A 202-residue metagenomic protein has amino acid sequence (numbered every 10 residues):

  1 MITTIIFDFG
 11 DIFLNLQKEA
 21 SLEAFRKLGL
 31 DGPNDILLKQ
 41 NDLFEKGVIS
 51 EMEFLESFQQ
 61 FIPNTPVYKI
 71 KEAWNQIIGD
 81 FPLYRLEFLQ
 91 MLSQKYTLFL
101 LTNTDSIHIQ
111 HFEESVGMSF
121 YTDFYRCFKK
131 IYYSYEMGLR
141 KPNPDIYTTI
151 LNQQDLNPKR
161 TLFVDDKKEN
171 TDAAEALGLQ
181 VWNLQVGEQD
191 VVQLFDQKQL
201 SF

Functional and structural regions predicted by a protein language model:
M1-I2, E113-F202: Asp-based, Mg2+/Mn2+-dependent phosphohydrolase catalytic module
M1-L38, K46, Q60-F61, A176-L177: Active-site neighborhood of HAD-like aspartate-dependent phosphohydrolases
I6, L101, F163-V164: Generic enzyme active-site microenvironment
D8-D11, G47, L92, L100 (+2 more regions): Generic structural signal for small/hydrophobic residues in well-ordered secondary structure, especially within
I12-F13, K18-A20, T104-H108, M137-G138 (+2 more regions): Short, solvent-exposed loop/turn segments at secondary-structure junctions
A20-E23, K39, E53, S57 (+5 more regions): Alpha-helical elements of Rossmann-like donor-binding domains used by nucleotide-donor carbohydrate transfer enzymes
F44-E87: Metal-dependent phosphoesterase signature
K69-V116: Substrate-recognition element of Asp-dependent hydrolases with the DxDx(T/V) motif
